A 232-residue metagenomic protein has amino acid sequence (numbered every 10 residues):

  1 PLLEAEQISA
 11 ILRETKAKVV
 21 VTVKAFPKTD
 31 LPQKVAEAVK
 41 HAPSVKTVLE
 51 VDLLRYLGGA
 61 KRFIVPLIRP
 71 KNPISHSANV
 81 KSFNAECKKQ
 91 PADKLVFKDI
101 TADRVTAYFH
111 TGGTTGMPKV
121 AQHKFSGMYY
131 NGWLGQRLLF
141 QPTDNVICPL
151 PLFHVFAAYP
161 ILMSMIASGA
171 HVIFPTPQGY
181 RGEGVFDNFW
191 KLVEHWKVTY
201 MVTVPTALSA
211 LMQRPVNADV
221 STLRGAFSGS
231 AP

Functional and structural regions predicted by a protein language model:
P1-E6, L12-R13, P149-P151: Conserved AMP-binding/adenylate-forming
A5, R13-K18, A25-K81, P177-P232: Conserved adenylate-forming
I11, E86, G127-M128: Adenylate-forming
V20, V105, T111-T114, V146 (+3 more regions): Conserved S/T- and glycine-rich ATP-binding loop of Class I adenylate-forming
P73-A102: Alpha-helix-centered segments that form part of catalytic cores
S75, F97, T106-Y130: Conserved AMP-binding A3 loop
A102, P142-T143, T222-L223: Phosphate-coordination loops involved in phosphoryl transfer and adenosine-cofactor binding
Y129-N145, F153-T199, R214: Conserved AMP-binding/adenylation subdomain of ANL enzymes
